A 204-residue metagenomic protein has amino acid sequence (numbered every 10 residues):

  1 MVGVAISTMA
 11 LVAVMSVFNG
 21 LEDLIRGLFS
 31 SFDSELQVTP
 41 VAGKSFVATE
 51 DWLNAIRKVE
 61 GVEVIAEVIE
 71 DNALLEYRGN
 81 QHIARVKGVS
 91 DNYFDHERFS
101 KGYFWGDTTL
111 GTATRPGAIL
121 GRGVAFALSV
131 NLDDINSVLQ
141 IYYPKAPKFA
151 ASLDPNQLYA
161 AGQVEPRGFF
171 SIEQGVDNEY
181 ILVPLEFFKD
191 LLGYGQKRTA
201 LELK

Functional and structural regions predicted by a protein language model:
M1-G20: Short, strongly hydrophobic transmembrane alpha-helices
G3, D33-E35, V62, I83: A common structural microfeature
V4-A5, F29-F32, R78, G193-Q196: Short, flexible turn/loop "capping" segments at secondary-structure junctions
A13, V17, P40, Y180 (+1 more regions): Small/polar loops that bind or transfer phosphate-bearing groups
F18, E22-W52: Membrane-interface junction motifs in transport/secretion proteins
L36-P40, K197-K204: A short beta-strand structural signal in non-transmembrane regions
R57-L182, E186-Q196: A structural signal for hydrophobic secondary-structure junctions, strongest on transmembrane helix-loop-helix units
